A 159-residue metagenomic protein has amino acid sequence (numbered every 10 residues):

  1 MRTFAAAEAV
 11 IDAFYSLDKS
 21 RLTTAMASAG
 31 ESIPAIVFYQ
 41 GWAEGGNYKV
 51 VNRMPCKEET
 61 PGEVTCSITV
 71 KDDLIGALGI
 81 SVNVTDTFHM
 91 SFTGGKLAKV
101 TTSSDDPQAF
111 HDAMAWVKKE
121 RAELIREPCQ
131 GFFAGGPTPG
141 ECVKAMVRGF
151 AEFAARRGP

Functional and structural regions predicted by a protein language model:
M1-S16, R157-P159: Short, low-complexity N-terminal intrinsically disordered segments enriched in polar/charged residues
R2-A9, R21, P34-F38, D112 (+1 more regions): Extracytoplasmic/secreted proteins, especially bacterial periplasmic and envelope-associated proteins
F14-S32: Short, well-ordered alpha-helical segments enriched in acidic and aromatic residues
L22-A25, V51-R53, V100: Surface-exposed patches in mature extracellular/periplasmic domains of secreted proteins
M26, I68-D72, S103-D106: A mature extracytoplasmic/lumenal domain signature
F38-S91: Surface-exposed, charged secondary-structure patches
V100-P159: Low-complexity, intrinsically disordered terminal/linker segments enriched in charged and Gly/Pro repeats
